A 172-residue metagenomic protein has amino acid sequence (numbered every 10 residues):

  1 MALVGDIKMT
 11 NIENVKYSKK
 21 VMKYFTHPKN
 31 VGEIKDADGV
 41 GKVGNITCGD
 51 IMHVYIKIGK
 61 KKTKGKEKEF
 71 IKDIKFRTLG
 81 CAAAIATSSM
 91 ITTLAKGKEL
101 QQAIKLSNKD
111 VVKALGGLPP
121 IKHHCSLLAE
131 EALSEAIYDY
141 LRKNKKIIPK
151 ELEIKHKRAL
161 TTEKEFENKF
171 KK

Functional and structural regions predicted by a protein language model:
A2-K35, V40-G41, K98-Q102, L106-K172: C-terminal binding/interaction regions
N11, K42-N45, R77-C81: Short, surface-exposed loop/turn motifs that are enriched in glycine and acidic residues and include a nearby proline
V15, K19, I46-C48, C81 (+1 more regions): Alpha-helix initiation and capping sites
Y17, F25, H53, K75-C81: Broad hydrophobic/π-residue packing in well-ordered secondary structure
K23, V31-K61, G65-I71: Structured beta-strand/loop patches that form or line metal/cofactor-binding pockets in enzymes
K42-I46, I74, T93, L152: Generic hydrophobic/packing signal
K57-G59, K68-L127: Active-site- and interface-proximal helix/loop "cap" or "latch" segments in soluble metabolic and energy-transducing
